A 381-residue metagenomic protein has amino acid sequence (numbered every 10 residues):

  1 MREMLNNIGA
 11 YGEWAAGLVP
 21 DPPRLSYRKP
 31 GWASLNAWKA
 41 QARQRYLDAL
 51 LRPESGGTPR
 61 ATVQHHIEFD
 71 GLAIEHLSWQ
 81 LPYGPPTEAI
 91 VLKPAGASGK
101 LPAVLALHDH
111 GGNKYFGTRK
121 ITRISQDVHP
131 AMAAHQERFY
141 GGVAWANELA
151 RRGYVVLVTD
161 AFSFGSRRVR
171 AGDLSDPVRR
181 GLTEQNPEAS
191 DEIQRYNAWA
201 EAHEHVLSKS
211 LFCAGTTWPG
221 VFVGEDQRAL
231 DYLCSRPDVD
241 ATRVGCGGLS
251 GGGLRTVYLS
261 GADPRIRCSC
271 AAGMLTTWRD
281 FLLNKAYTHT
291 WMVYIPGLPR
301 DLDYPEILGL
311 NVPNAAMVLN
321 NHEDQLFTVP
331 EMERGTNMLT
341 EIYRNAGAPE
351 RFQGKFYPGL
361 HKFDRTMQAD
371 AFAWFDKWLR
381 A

Functional and structural regions predicted by a protein language model:
M1-A73, L81, G117-T118, R152 (+1 more regions): N-terminal targeting or regulatory segments adjacent to alpha/beta-hydrolase or S9 domains
G84-T87, P94-V104, H110-N113: Proline/glycine-enriched tight loop/beta-turn segments at coil->beta junctions that connect or precede beta-strands
G99, L107-G224, S235, F281-K285: Cap/lid segment of the alpha/beta-hydrolase catalytic domain
E201-T216, G220-A229, C268-L308, P313 (+2 more regions): Mobile cap/lid helix-loop segments that gate and shape the active-site cleft of serine hydrolases
D238-S250: Alpha/beta-hydrolase fold nucleophile elbow
G253-P264: Short glycine-enriched nucleophile-adjacent loop and the immediately C-terminal alpha-helix near the catalytic center
W291, N337-M338, I342-A381: C-terminal catalytic histidine-bearing segment of alpha/beta-hydrolase fold enzymes
V312-F327, P358: Conserved strand-to-loop "acid loop" that flanks and positions the catalytic carboxylate
